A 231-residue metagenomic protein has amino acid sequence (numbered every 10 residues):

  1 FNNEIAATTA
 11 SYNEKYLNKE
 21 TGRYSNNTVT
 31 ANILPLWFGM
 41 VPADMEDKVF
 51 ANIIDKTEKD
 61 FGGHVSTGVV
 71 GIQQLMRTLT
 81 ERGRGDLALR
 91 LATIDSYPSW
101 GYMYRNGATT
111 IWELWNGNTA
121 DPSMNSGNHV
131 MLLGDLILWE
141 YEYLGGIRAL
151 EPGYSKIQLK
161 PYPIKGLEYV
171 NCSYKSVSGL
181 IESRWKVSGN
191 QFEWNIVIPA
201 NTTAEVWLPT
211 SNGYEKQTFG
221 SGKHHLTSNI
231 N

Functional and structural regions predicted by a protein language model:
F1-M124: Catalytic cores of carbohydrate-active enzymes
N3, D86-N231: Non-catalytic C-terminal accessory modules of carbohydrate-active enzymes
